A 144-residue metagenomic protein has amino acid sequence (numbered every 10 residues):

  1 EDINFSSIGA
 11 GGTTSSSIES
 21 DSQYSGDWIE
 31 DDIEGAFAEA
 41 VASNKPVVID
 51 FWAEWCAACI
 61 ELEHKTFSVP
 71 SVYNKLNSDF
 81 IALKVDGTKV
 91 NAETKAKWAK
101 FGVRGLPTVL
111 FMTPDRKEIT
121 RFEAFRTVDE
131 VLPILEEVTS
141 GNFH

Functional and structural regions predicted by a protein language model:
E1-I49, A53-H144: Proteins that catalyze or organize thiol-disulfide redox chemistry and the adjacent proteostasis machinery handling
